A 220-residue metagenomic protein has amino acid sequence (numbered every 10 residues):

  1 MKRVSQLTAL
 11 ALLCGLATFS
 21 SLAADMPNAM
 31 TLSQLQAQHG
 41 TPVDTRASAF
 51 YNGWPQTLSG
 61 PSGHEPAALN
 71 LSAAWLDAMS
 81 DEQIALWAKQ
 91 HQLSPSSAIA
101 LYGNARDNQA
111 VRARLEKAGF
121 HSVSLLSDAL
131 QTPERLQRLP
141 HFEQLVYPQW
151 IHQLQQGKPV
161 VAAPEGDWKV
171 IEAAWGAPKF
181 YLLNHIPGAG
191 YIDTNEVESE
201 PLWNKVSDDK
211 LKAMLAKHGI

Functional and structural regions predicted by a protein language model:
M1-K2, T45: Short, intrinsically disordered low-complexity segments
K2-L22: Gram-negative bacterial Sec-dependent N-terminal signal peptides
L22-I220: Cytosolic catalytic domains that perform sulfur/thiol-centered chemistry
